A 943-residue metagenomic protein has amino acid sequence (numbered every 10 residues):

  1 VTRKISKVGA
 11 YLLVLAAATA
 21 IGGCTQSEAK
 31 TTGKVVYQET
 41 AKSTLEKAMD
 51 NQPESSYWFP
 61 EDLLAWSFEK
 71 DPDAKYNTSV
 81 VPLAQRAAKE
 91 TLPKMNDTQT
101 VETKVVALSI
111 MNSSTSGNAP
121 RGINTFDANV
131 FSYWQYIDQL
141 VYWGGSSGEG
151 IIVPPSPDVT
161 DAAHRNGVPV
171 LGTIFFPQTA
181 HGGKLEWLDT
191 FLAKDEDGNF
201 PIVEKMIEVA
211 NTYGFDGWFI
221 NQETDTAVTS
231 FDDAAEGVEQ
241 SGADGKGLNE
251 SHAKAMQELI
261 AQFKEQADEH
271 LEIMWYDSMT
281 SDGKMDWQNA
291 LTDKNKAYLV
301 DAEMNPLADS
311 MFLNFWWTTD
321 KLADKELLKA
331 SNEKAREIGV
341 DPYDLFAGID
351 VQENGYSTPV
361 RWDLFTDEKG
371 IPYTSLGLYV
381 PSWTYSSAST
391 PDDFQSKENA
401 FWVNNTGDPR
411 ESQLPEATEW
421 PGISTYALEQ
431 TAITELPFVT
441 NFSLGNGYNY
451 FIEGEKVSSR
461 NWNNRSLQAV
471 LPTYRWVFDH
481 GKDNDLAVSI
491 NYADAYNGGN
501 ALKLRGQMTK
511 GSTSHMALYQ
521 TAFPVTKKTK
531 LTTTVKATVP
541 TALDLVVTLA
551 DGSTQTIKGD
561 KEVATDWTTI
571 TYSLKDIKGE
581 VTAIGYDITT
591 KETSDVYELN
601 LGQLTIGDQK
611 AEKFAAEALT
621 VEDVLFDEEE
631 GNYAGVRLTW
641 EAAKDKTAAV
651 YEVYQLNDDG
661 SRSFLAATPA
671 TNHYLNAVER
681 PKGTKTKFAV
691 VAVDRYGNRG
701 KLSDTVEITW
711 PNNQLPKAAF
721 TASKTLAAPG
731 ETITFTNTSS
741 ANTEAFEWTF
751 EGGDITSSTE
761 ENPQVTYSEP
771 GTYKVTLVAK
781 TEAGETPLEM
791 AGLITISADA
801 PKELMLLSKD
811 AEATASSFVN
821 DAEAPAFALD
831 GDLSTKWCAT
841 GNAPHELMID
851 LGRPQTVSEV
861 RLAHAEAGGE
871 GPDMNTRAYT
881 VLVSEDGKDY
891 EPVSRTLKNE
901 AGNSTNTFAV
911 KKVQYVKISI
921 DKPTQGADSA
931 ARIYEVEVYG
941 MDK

Functional and structural regions predicted by a protein language model:
E28-W134: N-terminal module-boundary/linker segments of secreted carbohydrate-active enzymes
T98-L327, R895-L897: Chitinase-like catalytic core of GlcNAc-active glycosidases
L486-H515: Short carbohydrate-recognition loop motifs
Q520-T521, V535, Q603-D608, A800 (+3 more regions): Aromatic, loop-rich ligand-recognition surfaces of beta-strand-rich domains
T533, T568-T605, K912-K922: Extracellular beta-strand ligand-recognition surfaces/modules
D627, N632, L638, A689 (+1 more regions): Extracellular/lumenal mature domains of secreted and surface-exposed proteins
A634-K646: Conserved aromatic anchor
N676-G700: Beta-strand-rich modules
